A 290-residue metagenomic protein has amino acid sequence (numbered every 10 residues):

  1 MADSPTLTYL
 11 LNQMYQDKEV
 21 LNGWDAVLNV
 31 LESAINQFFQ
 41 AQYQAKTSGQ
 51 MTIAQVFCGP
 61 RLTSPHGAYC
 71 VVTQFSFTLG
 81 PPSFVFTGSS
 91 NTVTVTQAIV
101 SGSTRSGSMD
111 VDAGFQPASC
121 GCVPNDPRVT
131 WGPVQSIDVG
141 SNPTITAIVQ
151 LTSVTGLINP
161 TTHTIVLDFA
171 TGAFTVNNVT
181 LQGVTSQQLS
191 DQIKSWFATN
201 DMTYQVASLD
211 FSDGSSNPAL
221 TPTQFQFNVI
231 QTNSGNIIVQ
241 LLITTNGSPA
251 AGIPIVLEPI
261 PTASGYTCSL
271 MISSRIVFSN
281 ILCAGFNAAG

Functional and structural regions predicted by a protein language model:
A2-S195, T199-G290: Hydrophobic membrane/lipid-contacting segments
